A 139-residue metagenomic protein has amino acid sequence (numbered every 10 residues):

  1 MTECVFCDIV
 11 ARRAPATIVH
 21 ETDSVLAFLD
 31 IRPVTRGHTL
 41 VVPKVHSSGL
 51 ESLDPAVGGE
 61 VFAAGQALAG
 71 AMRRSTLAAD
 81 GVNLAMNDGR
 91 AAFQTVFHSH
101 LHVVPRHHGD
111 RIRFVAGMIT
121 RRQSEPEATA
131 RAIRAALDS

Functional and structural regions predicted by a protein language model:
M1-S139: HIT superfamily nucleotide-processing domains
